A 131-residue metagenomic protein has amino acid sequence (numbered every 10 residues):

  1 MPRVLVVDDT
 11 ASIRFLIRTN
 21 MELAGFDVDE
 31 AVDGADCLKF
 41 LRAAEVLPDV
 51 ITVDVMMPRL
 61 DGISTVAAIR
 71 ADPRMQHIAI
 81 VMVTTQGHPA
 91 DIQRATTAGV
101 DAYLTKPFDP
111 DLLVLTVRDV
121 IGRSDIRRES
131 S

Functional and structural regions predicted by a protein language model:
F15-L23: Charged docking surfaces used in two-component/phosphorelay signaling
E30-V50: Acidic, metal-coordinating helix/loop segments flanking the phosphotransfer/catalytic sites of two-component signaling
M57: Receiver (REC) domain active-site loop signature in two-component systems and cognate sites in sensor histidine kinases
Q86-G87: Short, conserved "switch-loop" micro-motifs in signal-transduction and mechanochemical regulators
D101: Short, glycine/charged-rich "phosphate-handling" switch motifs in NTP-dependent and phosphotransfer domains
F108-V117: C-terminal output helix
